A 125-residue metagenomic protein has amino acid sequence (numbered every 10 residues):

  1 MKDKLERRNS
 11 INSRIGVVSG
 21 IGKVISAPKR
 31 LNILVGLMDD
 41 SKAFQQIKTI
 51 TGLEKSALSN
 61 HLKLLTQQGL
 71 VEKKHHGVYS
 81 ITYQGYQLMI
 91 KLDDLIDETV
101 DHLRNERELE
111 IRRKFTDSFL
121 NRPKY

Functional and structural regions predicted by a protein language model:
M1-K2, I50: Long, compositionally biased intrinsically disordered regions
K2-V17, Q87-Y125: Amphipathic alpha-helical dimerization/coiled-coil segments that flank or bridge DNA-binding/regulatory modules
S13-A57, Y79-Q87: N-terminal helix-turn-helix DNA-binding core of bacterial DNA-binding proteins
L34, L62-K63: Short, hydrophobic-biased segments on the C-terminal half of alpha helices that form "recognition helices"
D40-S41, E54, L65, L92 (+2 more regions): The DNA-recognition helices of helix-turn-helix-type DNA-binding domains
K48, H75, L92-D93: Short, flexible helix/strand-to-coil boundary loops that buttress conserved ligand/catalytic motifs in alpha/beta
T49, K63, Q67: Residue-level detection of the helix-turn-helix DNA-binding "recognition helix"
T66-K74: A short, conserved structural fragment
